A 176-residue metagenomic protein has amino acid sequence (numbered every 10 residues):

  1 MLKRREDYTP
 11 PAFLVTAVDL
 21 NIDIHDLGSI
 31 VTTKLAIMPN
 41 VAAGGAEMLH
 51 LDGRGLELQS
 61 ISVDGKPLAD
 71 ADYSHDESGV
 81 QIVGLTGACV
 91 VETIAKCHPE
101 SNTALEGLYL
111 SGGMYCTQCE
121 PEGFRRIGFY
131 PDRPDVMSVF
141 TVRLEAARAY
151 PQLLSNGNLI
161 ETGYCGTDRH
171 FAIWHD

Functional and structural regions predicted by a protein language model:
M1-D176: Acidic/His-enriched low-complexity segments
